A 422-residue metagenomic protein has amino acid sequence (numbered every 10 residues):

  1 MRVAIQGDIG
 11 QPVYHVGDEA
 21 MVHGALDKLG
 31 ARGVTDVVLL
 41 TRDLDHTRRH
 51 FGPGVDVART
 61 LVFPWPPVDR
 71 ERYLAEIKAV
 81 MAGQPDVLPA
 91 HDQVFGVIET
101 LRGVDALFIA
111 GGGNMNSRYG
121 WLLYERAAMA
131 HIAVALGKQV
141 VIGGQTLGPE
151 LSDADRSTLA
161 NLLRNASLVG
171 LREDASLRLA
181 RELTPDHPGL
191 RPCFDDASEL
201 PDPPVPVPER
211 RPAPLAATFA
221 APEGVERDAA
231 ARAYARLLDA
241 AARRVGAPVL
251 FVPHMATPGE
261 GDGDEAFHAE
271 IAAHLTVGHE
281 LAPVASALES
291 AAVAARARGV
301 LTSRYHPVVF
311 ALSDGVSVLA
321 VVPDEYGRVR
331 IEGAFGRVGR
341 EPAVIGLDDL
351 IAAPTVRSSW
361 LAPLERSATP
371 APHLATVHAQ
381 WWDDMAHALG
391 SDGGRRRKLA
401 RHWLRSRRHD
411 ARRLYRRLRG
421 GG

Functional and structural regions predicted by a protein language model:
M1-G422: Active-site anion-handling motifs in enzyme catalytic cores
